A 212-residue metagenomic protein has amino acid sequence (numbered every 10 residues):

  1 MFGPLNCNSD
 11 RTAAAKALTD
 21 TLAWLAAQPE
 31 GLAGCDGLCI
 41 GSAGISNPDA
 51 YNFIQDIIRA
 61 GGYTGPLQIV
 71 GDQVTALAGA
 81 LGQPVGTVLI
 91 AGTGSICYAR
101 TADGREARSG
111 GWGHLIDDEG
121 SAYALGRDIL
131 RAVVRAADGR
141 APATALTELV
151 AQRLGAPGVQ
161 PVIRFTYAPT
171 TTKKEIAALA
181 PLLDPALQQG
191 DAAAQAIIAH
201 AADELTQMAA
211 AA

Functional and structural regions predicted by a protein language model:
M1-G37, R59-A60, G79-T87, L130-A212: ATP-binding/phosphotransfer module of carbohydrate and carboxylate kinases, centering on a glycine-rich
G37-A43: Short glycine-rich or small-residue beta-strand-to-loop segments that form or flank ligand, phosphate, metal/Fe-S
A43-I45, G155: Short, internal active-site loops enriched in acidic
I45-A143: Phosphate-binding/catalytic loop of phosphoryl-transfer enzymes
